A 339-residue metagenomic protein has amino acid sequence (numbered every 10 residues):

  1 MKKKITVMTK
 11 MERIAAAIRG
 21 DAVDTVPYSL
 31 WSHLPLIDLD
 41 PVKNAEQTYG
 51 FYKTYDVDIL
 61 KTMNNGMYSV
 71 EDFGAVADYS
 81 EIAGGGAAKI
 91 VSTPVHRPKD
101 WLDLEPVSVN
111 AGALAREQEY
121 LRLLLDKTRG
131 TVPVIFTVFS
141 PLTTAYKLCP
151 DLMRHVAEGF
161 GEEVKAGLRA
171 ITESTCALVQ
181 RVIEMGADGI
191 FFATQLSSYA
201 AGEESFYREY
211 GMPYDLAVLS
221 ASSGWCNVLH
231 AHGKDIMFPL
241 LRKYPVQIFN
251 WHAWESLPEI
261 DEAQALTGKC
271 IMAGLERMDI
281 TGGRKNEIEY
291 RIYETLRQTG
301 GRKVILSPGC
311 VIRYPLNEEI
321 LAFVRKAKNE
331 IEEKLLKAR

Functional and structural regions predicted by a protein language model:
M1-P35, S108-R339: Active-site loop segments of alpha/beta catalytic cores
A17-A22, D40-P41, G50-T54: Short secondary-structure boundary/capping segments within folded domains
V26-H33, N44, L60-S69: Active-site loop/lid in soluble adenylation, ligation, and acyl-transfer enzymes
D40-E46, V70-I82: Glycine-rich loop at the start of a catalytic domain that most often binds anionic cofactors/ligands
E46-N65, R181-G189, K243, I248: Catalytic domains of carbohydrate-active enzymes, especially glycoside hydrolases
T54-A77, K99-P106: Glycine-rich, N-terminal phosphate-binding loop and its surrounding beta-alpha-beta segment
A77-Y79, K89-V95, Y146-H155: Short, flexible, mixed-charge acidic loops at enzyme active sites
G84-L123: A gly/proline- and charged-residue-enriched helix-loop-helix capping module
